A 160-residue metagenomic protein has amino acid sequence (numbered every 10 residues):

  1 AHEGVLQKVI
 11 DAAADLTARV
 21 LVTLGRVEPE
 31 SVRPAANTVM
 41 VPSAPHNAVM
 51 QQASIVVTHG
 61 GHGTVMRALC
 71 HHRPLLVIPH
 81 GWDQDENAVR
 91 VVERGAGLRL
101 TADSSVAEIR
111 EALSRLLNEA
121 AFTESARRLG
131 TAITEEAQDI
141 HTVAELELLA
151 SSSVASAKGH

Functional and structural regions predicted by a protein language model:
A1-I55: Donor-nucleotide binding loops and adjacent catalytic segments primarily of GT-B fold Leloir glycosyltransferases
V5-K8, P45, V49, G61-T64 (+5 more regions): General structural feature for long, well-ordered alpha-helical segments within catalytic domains of soluble enzymes
V41-R90: A donor-sugar binding/catalytic signature common to diverse glycosyltransferases and related nucleotide-sugar
W82-A112, E124: Change "using UDP/GDP/dTDP sugars" to "using nucleotide sugars
A107-H160: C-terminal amphipathic helix plus adjacent low-complexity, charged tail appended to glycosyltransferase catalytic
